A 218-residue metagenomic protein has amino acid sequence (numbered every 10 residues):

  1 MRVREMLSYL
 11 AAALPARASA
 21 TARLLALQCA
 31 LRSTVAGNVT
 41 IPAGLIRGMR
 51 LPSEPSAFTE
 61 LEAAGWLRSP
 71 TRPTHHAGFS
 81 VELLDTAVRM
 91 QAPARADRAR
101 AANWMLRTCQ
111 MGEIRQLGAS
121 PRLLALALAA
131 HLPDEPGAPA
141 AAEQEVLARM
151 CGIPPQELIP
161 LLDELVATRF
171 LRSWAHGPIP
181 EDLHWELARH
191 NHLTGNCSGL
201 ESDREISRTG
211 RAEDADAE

Functional and structural regions predicted by a protein language model:
M1-T40, H75-A77, V88-G137: Short recognition helix of helix-turn-helix/winged-helix DNA-binding domains
S8, S19, S33, S53-S56 (+7 more regions): Generic serine detector
A12-S19, L25-C29, G48, F58-L61 (+6 more regions): Generic hydrophobic secondary-structure signal
A22, E82-T86, E143: Short, surface-exposed, charged loop/turn segments at secondary-structure junctions
L31-H76, P133-L187: Winged helix-turn-helix DNA-binding recognition segment
E82-Q116, E186-E218: Short, amphipathic alpha-helical interaction segments positioned at domain boundaries
A92-D97, T108-F170, G210-E218: Exposed, interaction-prone assembly regions rather than primary DNA-binding/catalytic cores
